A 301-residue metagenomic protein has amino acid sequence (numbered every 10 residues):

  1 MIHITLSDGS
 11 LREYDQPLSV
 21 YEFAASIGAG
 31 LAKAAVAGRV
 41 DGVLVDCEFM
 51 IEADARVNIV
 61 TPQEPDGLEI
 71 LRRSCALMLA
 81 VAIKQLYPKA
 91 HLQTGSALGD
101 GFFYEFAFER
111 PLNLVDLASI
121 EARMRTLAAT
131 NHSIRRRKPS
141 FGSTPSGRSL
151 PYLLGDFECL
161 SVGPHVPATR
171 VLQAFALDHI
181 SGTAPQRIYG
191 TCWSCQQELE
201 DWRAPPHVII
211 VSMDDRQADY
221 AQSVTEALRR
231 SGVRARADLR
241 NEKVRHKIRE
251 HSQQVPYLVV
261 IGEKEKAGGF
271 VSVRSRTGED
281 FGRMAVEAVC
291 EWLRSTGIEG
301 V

Functional and structural regions predicted by a protein language model:
M1-R73, M78-H91, E105-V301: NTP/phosphate- and nucleic-acid-binding module
S96-F106: Short, conserved phosphate-binding/catalytic loop or strand-edge motifs used in phosphoryl-/nucleotidyl-transfer
